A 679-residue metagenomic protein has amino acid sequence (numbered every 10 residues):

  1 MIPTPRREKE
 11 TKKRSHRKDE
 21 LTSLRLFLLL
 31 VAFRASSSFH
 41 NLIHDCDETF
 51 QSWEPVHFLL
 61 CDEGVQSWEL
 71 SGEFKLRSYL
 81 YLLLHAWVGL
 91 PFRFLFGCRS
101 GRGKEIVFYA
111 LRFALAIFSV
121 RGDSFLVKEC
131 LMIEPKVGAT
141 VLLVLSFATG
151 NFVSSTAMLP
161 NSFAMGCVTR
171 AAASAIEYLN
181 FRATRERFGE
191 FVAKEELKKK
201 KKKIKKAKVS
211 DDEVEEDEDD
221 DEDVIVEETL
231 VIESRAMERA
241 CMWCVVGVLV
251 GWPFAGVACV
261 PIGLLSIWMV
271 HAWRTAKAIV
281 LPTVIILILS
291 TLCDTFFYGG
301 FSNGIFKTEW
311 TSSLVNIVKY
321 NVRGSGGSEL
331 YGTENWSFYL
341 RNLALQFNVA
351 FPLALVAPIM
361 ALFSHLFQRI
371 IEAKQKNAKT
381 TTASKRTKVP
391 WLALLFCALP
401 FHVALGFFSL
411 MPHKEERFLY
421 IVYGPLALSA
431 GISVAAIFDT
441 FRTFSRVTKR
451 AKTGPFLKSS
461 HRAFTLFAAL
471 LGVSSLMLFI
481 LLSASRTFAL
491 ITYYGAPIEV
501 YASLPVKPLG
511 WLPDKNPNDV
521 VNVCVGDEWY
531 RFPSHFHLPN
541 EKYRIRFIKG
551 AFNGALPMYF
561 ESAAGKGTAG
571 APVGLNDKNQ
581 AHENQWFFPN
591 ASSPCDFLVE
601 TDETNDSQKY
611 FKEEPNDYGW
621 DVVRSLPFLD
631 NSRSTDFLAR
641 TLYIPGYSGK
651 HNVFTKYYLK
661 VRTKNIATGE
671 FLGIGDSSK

Functional and structural regions predicted by a protein language model:
M1-S37, L131, K277-I286: Start-transfer (signal-anchor) and selected internal transmembrane alpha helices of multi-pass inner/ER membrane
E20-R25, C98-A110, I117-A148, M165 (+4 more regions): Transmembrane-helix signature of polytopic, membrane-embedded enzymes that assemble or transfer cell-envelope glycans
F33-A35, T49-L76, L80-F96, L179-R182 (+1 more regions): Extracytosolic helix-loop segments that constitute the early lumenal/periplasmic catalytic or substrate-binding loops
L42-C46, V153-F163: Short acidic/glycine- and proline-prone juxtamembrane loop motifs at membrane-interface regions of multi-pass membrane
R77-Y81, H85-R93, I106-F125, L131 (+8 more regions): Transmembrane alpha-helices of multi-pass, membrane-embedded glycan-processing enzymes that use lipid-linked
V88, S119-C130, C167-N180, G263 (+2 more regions): Transmembrane alpha-helical segments
N161, K194, K198-K208, V214-E233 (+9 more regions): Transmembrane-lumen/periplasm boundary regions of multi-pass, lipid-linked membrane glycan transferases
T440-Q585, P589-T601, W620, P645-K656 (+1 more regions): Membrane-embedded, lumen/periplasm-facing catalytic core of multi-pass transferases that use lipid-linked donors
